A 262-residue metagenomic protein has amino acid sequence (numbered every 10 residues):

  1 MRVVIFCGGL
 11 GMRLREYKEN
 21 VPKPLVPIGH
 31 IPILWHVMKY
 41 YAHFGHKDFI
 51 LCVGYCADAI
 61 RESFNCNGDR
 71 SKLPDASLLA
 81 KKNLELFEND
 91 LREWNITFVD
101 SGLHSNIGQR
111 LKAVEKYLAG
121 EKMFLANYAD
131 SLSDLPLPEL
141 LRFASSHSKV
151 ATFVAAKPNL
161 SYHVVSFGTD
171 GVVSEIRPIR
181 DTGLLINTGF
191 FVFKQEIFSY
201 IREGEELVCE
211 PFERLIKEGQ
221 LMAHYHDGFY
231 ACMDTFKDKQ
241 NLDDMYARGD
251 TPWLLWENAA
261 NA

Functional and structural regions predicted by a protein language model:
M1-C66, F98: N-terminal glycine-rich phosphate-binding loop and ensuing alpha1 helix
V3-I5, L51, A126, A151-V154 (+1 more regions): Structural beta-sheet core signal
L25, V164-F167, A223: A structural signal for short hydrophobic beta-strand segments in well-ordered beta-sheet cores
I33-H36, Q109-A113, P211: Well-ordered alpha-helical segments embedded in enzymatic catalytic cores
I60-T169: Conserved beta-loop-beta/alpha segment of the NTase-like Rossmann-fold superfamily that binds/positions NTPs
K122-L125, L132, P136-S145, K157-L160 (+1 more regions): Catalytic-core segments of class I nucleotidyltransferases/pyrophosphorylases that form NMP-activated intermediates
